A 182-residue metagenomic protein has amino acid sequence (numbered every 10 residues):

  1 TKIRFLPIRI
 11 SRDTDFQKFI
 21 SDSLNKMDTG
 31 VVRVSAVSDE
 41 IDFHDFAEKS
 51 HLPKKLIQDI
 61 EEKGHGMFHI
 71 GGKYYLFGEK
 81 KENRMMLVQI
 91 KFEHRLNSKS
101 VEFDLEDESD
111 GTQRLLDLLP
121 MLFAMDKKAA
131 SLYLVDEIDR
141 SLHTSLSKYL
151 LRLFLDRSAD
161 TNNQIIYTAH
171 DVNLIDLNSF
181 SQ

Functional and structural regions predicted by a protein language model:
T1-L115, M121: Phosphate-coordinating catalytic segments in nucleotide- and nucleic-acid-processing enzymes
L87-Q182: Switch/communication elements of ASCE P-loop NTPase nucleotide-binding domains
